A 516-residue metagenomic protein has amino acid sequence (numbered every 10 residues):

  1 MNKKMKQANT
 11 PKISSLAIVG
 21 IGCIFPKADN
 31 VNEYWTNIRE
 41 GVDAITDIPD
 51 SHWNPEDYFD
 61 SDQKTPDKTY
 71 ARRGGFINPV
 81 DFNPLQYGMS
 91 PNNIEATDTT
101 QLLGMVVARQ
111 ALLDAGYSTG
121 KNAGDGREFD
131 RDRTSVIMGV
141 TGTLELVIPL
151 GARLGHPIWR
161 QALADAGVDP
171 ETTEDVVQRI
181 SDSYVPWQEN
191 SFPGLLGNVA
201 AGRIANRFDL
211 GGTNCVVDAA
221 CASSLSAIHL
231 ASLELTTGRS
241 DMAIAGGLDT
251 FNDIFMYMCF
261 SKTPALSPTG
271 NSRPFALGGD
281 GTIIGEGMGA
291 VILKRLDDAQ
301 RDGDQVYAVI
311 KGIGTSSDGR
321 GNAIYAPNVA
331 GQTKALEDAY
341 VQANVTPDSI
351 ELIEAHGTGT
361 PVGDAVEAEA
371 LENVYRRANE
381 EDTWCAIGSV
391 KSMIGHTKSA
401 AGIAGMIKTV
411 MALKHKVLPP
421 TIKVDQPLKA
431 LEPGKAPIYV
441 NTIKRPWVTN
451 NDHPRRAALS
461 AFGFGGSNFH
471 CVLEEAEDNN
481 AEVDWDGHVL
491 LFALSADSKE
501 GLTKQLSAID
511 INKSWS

Functional and structural regions predicted by a protein language model:
N2-F492, A496, E500-L506: Condensing-enzyme catalytic core of the thiolase-fold
I511-S516: A short N-terminal helical cap/helix-turn-helix that marks the beginning of AMP-binding/adenylate-forming
